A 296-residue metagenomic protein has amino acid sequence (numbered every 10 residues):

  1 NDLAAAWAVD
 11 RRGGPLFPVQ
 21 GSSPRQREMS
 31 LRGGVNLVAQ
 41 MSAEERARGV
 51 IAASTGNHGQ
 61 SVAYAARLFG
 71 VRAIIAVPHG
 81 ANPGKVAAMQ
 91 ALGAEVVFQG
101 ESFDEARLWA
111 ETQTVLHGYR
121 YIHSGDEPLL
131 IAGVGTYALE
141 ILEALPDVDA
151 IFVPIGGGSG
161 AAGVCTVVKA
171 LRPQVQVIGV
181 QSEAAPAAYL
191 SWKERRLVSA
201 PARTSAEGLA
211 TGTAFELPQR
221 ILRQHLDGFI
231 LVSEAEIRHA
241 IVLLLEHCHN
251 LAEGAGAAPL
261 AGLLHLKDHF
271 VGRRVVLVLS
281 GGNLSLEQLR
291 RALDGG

Functional and structural regions predicted by a protein language model:
N1-G296: PLP-dependent amino-acid enzyme catalytic core
